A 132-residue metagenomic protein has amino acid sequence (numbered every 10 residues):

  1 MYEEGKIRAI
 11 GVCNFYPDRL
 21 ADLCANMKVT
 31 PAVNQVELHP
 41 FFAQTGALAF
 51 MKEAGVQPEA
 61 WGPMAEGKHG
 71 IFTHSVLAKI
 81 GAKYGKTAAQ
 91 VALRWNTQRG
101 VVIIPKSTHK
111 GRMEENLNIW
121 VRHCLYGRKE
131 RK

Functional and structural regions predicted by a protein language model:
M1-K132: Beta/alpha (TIM)-barrel catalytic core signal, keyed to glycine-rich beta->alpha loops juxtaposed to Asp/Glu that bind
